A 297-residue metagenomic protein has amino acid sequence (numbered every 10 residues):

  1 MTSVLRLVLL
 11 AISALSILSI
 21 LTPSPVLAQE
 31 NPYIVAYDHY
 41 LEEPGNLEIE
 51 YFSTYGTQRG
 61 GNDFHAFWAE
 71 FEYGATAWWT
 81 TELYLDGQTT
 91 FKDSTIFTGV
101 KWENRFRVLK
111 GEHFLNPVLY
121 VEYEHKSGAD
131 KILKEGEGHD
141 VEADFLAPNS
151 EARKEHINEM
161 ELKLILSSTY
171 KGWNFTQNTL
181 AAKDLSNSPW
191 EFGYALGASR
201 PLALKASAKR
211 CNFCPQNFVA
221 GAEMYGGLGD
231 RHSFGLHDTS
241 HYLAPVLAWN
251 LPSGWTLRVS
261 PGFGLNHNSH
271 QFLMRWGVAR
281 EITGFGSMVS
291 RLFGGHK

Functional and structural regions predicted by a protein language model:
M1-L5: N-terminal secretory signal peptides that target proteins for export/translocation
R6-V8, I34: Short helix-onset patch at the extreme N-terminus, typifying the N->h transition of secretory signal peptides
V8-P23: Bacterial N-terminal signal peptides
L27-K297: Transmembrane beta-barrel domains of Gram-negative outer membranes and organellar outer membranes
